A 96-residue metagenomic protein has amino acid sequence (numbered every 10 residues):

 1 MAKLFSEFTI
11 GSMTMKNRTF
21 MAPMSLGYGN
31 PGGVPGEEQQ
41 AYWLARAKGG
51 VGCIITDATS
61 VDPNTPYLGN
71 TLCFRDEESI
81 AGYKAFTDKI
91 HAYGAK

Functional and structural regions predicted by a protein language model:
M1-K96: Flavin-dependent oxidoreductase catalytic cores
